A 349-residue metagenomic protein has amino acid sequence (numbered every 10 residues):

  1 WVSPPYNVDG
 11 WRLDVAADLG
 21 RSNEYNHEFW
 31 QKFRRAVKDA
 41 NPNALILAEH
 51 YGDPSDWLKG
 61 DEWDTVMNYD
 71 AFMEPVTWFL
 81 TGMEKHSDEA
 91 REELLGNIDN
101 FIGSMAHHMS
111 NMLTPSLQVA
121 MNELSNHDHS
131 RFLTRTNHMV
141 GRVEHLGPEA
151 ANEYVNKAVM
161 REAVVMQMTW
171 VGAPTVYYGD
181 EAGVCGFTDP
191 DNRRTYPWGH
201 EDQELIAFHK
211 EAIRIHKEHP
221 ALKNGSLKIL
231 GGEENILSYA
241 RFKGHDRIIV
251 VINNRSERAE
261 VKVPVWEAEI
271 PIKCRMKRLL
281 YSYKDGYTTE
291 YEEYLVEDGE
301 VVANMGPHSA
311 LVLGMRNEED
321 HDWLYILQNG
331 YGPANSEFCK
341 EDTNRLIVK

Functional and structural regions predicted by a protein language model:
W1-S22: Active-site groove signature of glycoside hydrolases
P5, W30, R34-R35, N43-D189 (+5 more regions): Conserved alpha/beta catalytic core and glycan-binding cleft of carbohydrate-active enzymes
L13-L19, H145-A150, R193-W198: Glycine- and acidic
V15-A36: Active-site cleft segment of glycoside hydrolase catalytic domains centered on the general acid/base Glu
N26, W30, I98, I102 (+3 more regions): A structural signal for well-ordered alpha-helical scaffolds and beta->alpha junctions
D39: C-terminal interaction modules of eukaryotic adaptor/scaffold proteins
N156-K157, T169-V176, D180-K349: Carbohydrate-interacting/catalytic domains
